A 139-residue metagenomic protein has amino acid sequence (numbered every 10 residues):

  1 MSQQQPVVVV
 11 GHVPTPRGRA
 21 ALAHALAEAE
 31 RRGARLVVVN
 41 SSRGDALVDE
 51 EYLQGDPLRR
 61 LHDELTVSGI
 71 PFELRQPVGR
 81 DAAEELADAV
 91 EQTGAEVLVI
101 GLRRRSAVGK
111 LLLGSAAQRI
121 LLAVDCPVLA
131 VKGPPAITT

Functional and structural regions predicted by a protein language model:
M1-Q4, P16-R17, V67-L98, I137-T139: Structural beta-alpha unit
S2-G55, R59, S68-I70: Small/aliphatic-rich secondary-structure junction motif
R32, S68, T93, V124-C126: Helix C-cap/helix->beta junction micro-motif
V37-V39, E73-P77, L129: General small-molecule cofactor/ligand-binding pocket signal
N40, G101-R103, K132-G133: Short secondary-structure boundary segments
G101-R119, A123, I137-T139: Glycine-rich, Arg-bearing micro-motifs that act as flexible, cationic patches
C126-T138: Short, flexible loop segments at boundaries between secondary-structure elements
